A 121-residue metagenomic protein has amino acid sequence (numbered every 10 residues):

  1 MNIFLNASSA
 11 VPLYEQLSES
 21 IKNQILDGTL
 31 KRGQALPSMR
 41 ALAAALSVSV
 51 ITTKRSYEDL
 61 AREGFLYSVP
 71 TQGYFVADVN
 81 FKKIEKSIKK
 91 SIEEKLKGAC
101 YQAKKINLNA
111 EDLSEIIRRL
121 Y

Functional and structural regions predicted by a protein language model:
M1-A35, A41, K90-L120: Extreme N-terminal segment that seeds HTH/winged-HTH DNA-binding domains in transcriptional regulators
A35-L46, L60: A short alpha-helical element within helix-turn-helix/winged-helix DNA-binding domains across DNA-binding proteins
L36, S68-F81: Short, Lys/Arg-rich nucleic-acid/phosphate-binding segment
A45, R62-F65, I106: Residue cluster at the C-terminal edge of the helix-turn-helix DNA-binding motif
F81-K89: Terminal helix-turn-helix DNA-binding modules in bacterial transcription factors
